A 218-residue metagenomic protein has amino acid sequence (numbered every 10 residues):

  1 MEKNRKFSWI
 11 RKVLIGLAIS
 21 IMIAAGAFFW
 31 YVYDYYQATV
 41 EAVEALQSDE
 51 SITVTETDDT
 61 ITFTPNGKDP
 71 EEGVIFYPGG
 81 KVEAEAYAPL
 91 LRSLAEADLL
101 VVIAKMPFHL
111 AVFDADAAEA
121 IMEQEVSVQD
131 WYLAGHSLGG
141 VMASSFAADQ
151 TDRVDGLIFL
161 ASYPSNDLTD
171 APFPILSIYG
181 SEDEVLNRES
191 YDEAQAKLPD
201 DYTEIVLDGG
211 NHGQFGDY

Functional and structural regions predicted by a protein language model:
K12-W30: Hydrophobic membrane-insertion alpha-helices, especially the h-region of bacterial N-terminal signal peptides
E71-G79: Short beta-strand element of the alpha/beta-hydrolase
L90, L186-A196: Short alpha-helix in the alpha/beta-hydrolase fold that links the catalytic acid
L91-A111: Conserved alpha/beta-hydrolase
A134-A143: Gly/Ala-rich beta-loop-alpha elbow adjacent to hydrolase catalytic centers
A171, S177-Y179, D183: Short beta-strand/loop motif that positions the catalytic acidic residue of the alpha/beta-hydrolase fold
L198-Y218: Catalytic histidine neighborhood in serine/cysteine hydrolases with alpha/beta-hydrolase-type architecture
